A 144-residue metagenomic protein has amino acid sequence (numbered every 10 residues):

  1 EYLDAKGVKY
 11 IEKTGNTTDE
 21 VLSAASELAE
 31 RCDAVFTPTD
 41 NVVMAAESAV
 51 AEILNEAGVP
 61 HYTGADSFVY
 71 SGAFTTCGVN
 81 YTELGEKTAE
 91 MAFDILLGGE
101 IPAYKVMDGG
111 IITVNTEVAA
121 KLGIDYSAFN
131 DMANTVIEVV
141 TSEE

Functional and structural regions predicted by a protein language model:
Y2-T18: Short beta-strand elements in bilobed, periplasmic/extracellular small-molecule ligand-binding domains
I11, C32-M44, Y62-G64: Periplasmic-binding protein-like
G15-L28: Structural motif
T17-E20, D40-M44, S67-Y70: Solvent-exposed loop/turn segments at secondary-structure junctions within structured extracellular/periplasmic domains
V21-S23, V69-G78: Glycine-rich, charge-decorated loop segments at or immediately adjacent to ligand/cofactor-binding or catalytic sites
A46, V50-F74: Venus flytrap/periplasmic-binding-protein-like
V79-G99: Hydrophobic alpha-helical segments within soluble ligand-binding/sensing domains
D94-E144: Hinge/cleft segment of the Venus flytrap/periplasmic-binding protein
